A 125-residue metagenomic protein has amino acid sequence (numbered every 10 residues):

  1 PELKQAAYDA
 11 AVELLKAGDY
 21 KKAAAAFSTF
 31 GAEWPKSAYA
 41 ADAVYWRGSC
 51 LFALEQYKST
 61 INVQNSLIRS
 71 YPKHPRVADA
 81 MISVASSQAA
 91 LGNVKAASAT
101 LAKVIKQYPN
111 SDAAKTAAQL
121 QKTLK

Functional and structural regions predicted by a protein language model:
P1-A17: Acidic, proline-/serine-/threonine-rich low-complexity intrinsically disordered segments
E33-Y39, R69-R76, K106-K115: Short solvent-exposed coil/turn linkers within tandem alpha-helical repeat scaffolds
